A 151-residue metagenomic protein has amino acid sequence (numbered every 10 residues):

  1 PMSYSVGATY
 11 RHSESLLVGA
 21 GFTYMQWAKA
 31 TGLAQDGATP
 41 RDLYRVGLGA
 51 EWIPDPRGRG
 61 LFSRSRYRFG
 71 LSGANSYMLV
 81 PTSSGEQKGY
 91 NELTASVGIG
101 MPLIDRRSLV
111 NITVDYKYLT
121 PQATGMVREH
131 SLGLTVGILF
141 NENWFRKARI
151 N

Functional and structural regions predicted by a protein language model:
P1-N151: Outer-membrane beta-barrel porins/channels
